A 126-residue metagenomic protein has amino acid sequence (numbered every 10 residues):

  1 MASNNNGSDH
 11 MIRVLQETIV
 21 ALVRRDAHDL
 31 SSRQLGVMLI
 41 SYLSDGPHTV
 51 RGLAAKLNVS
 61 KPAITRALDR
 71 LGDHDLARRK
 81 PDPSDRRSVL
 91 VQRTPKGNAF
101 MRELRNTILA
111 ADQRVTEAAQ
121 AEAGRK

Functional and structural regions predicted by a protein language model:
M1-D29, K126: N-terminal leader segment of winged-helix/HTH proteins
E17, G36-L39, R66-G72: Generic structural signal for well-ordered, non-membrane alpha-helices
V20-S60: N-terminal helix-turn-helix DNA-binding core of bacterial DNA-binding proteins
L22, R102-K126: Amphipathic alpha-helical dimerization/coiled-coil segments that flank or bridge DNA-binding/regulatory modules
P47-V89: Canonical helix-turn-helix DNA-binding module
P83-L104: Basic, amphipathic "hinge/linker" alpha-helix immediately C-terminal to the N-terminal HTH DNA-binding motif
